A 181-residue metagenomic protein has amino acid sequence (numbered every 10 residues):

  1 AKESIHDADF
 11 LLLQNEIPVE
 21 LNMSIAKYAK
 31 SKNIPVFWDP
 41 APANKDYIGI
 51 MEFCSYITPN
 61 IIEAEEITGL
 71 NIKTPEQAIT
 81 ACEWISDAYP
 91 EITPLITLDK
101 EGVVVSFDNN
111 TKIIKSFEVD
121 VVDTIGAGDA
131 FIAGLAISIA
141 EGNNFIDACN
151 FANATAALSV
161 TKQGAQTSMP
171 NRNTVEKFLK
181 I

Functional and structural regions predicted by a protein language model:
A1-T111, N171: Ribokinase/PfkB-type carbohydrate-kinase core domain
N44-I50, P75-I181: Conserved phosphate-binding/catalytic region of the ribokinase-like
